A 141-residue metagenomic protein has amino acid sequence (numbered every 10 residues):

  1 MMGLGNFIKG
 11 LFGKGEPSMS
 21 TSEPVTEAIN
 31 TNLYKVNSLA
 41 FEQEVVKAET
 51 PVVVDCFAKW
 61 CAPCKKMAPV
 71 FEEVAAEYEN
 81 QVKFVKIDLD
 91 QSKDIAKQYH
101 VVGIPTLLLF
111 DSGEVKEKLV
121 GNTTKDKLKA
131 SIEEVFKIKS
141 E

Functional and structural regions predicted by a protein language model:
M1-V53, K59-A62, P69-Q81, K93-D94 (+2 more regions): Proteins that catalyze or organize thiol-disulfide redox chemistry and the adjacent proteostasis machinery handling
L89: Hydrophobic anchor residue in the Rossmann-like NAD(P) cofactor-binding loop of oxidoreductases, predominantly
Q98-V102: A short glycine-leucine-enriched loop at secondary-structure breakpoints that most characteristically corresponds
L108: Conserved catalytic/dimer-interface elements of ABC ATPase nucleotide-binding domains
